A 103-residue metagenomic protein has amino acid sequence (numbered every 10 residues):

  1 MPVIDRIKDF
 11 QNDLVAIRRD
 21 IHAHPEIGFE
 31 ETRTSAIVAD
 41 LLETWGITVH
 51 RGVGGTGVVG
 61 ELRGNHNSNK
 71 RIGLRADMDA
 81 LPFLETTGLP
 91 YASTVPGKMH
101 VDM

Functional and structural regions predicted by a protein language model:
M1-M103: Acidic/His- and Gly-rich active-site-bordering loop/insert found across diverse amide/peptide-bond hydrolases
